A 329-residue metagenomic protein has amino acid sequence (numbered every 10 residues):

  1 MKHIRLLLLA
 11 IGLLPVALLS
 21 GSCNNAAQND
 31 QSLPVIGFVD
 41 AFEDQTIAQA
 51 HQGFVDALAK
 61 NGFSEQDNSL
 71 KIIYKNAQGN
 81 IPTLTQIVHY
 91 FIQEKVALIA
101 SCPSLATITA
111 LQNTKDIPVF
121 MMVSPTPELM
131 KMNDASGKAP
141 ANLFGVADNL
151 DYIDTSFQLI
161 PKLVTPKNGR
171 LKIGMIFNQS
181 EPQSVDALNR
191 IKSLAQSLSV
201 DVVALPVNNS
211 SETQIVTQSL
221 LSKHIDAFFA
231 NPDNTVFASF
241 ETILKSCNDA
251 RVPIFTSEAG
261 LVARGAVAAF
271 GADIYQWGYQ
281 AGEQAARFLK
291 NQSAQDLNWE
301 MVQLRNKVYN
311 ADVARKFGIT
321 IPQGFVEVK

Functional and structural regions predicted by a protein language model:
K2-L7, G12, L18-K329: Short hydrophobic alpha-helices and adjacent helix-cap/hinge residues
